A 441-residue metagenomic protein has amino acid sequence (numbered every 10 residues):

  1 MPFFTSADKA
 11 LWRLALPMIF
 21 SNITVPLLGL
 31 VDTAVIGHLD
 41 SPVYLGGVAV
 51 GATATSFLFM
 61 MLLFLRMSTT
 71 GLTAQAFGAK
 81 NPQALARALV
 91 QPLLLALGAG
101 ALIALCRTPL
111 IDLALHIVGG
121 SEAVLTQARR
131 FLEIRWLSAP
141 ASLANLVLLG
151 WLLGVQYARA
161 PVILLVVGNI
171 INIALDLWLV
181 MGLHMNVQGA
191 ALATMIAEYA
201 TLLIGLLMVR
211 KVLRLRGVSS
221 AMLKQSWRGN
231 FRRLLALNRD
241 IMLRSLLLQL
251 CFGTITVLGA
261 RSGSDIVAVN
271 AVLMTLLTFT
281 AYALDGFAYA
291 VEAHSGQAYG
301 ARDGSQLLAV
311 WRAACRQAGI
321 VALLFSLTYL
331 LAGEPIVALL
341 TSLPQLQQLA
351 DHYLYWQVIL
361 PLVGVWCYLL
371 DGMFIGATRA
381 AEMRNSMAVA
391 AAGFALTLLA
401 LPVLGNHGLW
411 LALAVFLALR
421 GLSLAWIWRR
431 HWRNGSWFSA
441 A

Functional and structural regions predicted by a protein language model:
M1-A15, T73-P140, A174, G182-R239 (+3 more regions): Short alpha-helical transmembrane segments in multi-pass integral membrane proteins
I19-G71, R135-S142, R232-Q297, A318-F325 (+2 more regions): Transmembrane helix-bundle signature of multi-pass secondary active exporters and lipid flippases
V25, G29, T33, G37 (+9 more regions): Juxtamembrane/transmembrane-helix interface segments of polytopic membrane transporters
L30, L39-P42, A76-A79, G154-V155 (+5 more regions): Helix-loop interface residues and adjacent transmembrane-helix termini in multi-pass membrane transporters, primarily
L30-A34, V147-W151, I173-W178, L206 (+5 more regions): Alpha-helical transmembrane segments of multipass membrane proteins
L45-L105, S142-P161, V269-L331, C367-T378 (+1 more regions): Small-residue-rich hydrophobic transmembrane alpha-helices
R66, I134-L153, P161-N169, A190-G205 (+4 more regions): Short runs within selected transmembrane alpha-helices of multi-pass transporters and secretion channels
